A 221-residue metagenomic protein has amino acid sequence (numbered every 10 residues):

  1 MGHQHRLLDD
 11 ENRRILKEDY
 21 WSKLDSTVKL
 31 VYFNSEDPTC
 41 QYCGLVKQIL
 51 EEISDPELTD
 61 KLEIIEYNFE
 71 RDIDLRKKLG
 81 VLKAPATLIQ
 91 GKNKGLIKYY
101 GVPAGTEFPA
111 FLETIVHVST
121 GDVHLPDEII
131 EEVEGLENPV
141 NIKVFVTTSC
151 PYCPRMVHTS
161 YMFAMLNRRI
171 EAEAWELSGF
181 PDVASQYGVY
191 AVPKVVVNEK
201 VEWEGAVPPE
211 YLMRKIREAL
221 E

Functional and structural regions predicted by a protein language model:
M1-R6, S22, P38, L212-E221: Iron-sulfur (Fe-S) cluster-binding modules
G2-K29, P109-E137: N-terminal leader/targeting and pre-domain segments
E11-L58, V133-R168: Local sequence-structure signature of Cys/Sec-based thiol-disulfide redox active-site neighborhoods
E11-N12, S22-K23, L45-S54, L58-K61 (+6 more regions): Acidic, two-metal ion nucleic-acid-processing modules in DNA metabolism proteins
S35, T59-D72, R168-A184: Thiol-based oxidoreductase modules, predominantly thioredoxin-like and allied folds used for disulfide exchange
I73-G91, I97, Q186-N198: Structural micro-motif
I89-D122, V196-E221: Non-catalytic, surface beta->alpha helical segment in thiol-disulfide oxidoreductase systems
C153-E221: Structured core of small recognition/catalytic domains
